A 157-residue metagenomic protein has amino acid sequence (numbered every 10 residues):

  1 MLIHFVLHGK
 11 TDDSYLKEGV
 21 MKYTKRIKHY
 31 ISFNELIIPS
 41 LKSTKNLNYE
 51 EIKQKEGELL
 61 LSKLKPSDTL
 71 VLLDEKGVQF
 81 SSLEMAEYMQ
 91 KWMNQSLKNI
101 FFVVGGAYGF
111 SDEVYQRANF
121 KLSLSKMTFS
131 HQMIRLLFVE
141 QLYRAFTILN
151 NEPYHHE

Functional and structural regions predicted by a protein language model:
M1-I27: N-terminal beta1-alpha1 ligand-phosphate binding loop
L2, K98-F102: Loop/turn-to-beta-strand initiation segments
V6, L36, V71, F120-L122: Hydrophobic/aromatic beta-strand patches that form the interior of the parallel beta-sheet core in alpha/beta enzyme
G9-S14, K76-G77, T128: Short histidine/acidic/glycine/proline-rich micro-motifs that form metal- and phosphate-coordinating active-site loops
Y15, S81-L83, S111-V114, M133: Short glycine-/acidic-enriched loop or helix-start segments at secondary-structure transitions that form or flank
S32-F33, P39-K98: S-adenosyl-L-methionine/SAH cofactor-binding core of RNA-modifying enzymes
G105: Rossmann-fold NAD(P)-binding glycine/threonine-rich loop
D112-H156: Structured adenosyl-cofactor binding patch, chiefly the S-adenosyl-L-methionine
